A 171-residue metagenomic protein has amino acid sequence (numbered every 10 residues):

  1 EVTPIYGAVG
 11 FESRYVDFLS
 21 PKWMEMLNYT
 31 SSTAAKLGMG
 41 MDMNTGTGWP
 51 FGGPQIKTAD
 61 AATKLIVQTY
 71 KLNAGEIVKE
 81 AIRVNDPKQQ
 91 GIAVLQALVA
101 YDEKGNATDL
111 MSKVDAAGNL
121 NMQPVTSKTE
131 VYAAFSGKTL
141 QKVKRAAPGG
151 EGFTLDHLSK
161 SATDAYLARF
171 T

Functional and structural regions predicted by a protein language model:
E1-M24: Aromatic-lined carbohydrate-binding/catalytic grooves of carbohydrate-active enzymes
D17-T171: Mature extracytoplasmic enzyme cores
